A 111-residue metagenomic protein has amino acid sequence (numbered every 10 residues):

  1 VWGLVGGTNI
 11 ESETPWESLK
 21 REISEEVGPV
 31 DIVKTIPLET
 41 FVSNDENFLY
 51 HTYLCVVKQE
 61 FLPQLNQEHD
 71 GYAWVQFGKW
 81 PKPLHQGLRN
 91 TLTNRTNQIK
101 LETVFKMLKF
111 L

Functional and structural regions predicted by a protein language model:
V1-E25, P29: Conserved Nudix-box catalytic region and its N-terminal flanking loop in Nudix hydrolases and closely related
T14, V33, Q64-Q67: Alpha-helix N-cap and coil->helix boundary residues
V30-T40: A short coil-to-beta-strand element that immediately follows conserved catalytic motifs
E39-P63, Q67-E68, A73-K79, R95 (+1 more regions): Active-site-adjacent beta-strand/loop module that shapes the phosphate/pyrophosphate-binding cleft
K79-T91: Short acidic, Gly/Pro-enriched loop/turn segments at secondary-structure junctions
G87, N94-M107: Active-site or metal-binding loop neighborhoods of secreted/extracellular toxin and effector enzymes
